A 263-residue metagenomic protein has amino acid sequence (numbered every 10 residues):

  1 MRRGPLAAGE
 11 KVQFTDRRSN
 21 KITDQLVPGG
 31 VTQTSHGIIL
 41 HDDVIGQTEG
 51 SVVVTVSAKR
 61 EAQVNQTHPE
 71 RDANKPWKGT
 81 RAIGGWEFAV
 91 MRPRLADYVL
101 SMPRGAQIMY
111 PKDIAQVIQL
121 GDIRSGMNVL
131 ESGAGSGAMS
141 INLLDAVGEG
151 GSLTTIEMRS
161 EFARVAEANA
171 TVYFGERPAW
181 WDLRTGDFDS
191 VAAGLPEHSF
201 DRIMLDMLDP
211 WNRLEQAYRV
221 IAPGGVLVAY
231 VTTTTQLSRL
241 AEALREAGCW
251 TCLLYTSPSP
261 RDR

Functional and structural regions predicted by a protein language model:
M1-F88: N-terminal auxiliary segments of SAM/dcSAM-dependent transferases
G126-G133: Conserved class I S-adenosyl-L-methionine
S136-G148: Conserved SAM-binding loop of SAM-dependent methyltransferases across substrates and taxa, primarily the Class I
S152-E157: Conserved SAM-binding motif I beta-strand of class I
E161-L195: S-adenosyl-L-methionine
L214-P223: A short glycine-rich, Lys/Arg-flanked "PGG" loop and its adjoining helix->strand segment in the class I
G225-V231: Conserved beta-strand signature within the Rossmann-like core of class I S-adenosyl-L-methionine
Y255-D262: Conserved small/polar residues in nucleotide/adenosyl-binding loops
